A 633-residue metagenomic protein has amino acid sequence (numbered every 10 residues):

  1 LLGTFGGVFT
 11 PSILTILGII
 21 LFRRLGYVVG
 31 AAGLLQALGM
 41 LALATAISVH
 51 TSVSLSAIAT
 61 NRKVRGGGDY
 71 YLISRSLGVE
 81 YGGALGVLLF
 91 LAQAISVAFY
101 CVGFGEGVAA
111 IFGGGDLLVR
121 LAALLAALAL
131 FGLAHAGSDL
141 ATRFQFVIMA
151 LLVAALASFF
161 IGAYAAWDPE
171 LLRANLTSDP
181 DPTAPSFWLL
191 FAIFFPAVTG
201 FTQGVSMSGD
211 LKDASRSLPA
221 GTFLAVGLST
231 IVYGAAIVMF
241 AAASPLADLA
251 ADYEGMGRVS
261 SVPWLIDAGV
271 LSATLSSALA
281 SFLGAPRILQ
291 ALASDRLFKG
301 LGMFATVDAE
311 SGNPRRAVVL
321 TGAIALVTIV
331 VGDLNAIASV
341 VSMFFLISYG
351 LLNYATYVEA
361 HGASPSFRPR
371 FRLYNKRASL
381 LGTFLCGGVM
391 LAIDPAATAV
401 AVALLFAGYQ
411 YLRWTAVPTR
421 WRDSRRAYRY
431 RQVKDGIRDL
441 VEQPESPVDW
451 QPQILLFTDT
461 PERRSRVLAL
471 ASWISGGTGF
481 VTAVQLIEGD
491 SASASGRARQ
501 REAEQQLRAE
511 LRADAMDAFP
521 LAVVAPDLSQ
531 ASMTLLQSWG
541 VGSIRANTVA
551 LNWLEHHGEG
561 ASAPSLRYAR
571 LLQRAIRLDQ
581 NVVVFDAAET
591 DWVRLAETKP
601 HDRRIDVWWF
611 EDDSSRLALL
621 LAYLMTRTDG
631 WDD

Functional and structural regions predicted by a protein language model:
L1-L2, E359, A363-D633: Membrane-embedded alpha-helical bundles that form conduits across membranes
L1-S56, T60-G68, S74-S76, A174-N175 (+4 more regions): Membrane-interface "cap" regions at the ends of multi-pass membrane proteins
G7-I16, A44, L85, I111-S138 (+3 more regions): Transmembrane alpha-helical segments of multi-pass small-molecule transport proteins
Q36, L118-P169, P182, G221-V226 (+2 more regions): Membrane-interface loop-to-helix entry segments
A37-L38, V147-D267: Helix-loop-helix junctions that connect adjacent transmembrane segments in multi-pass membrane transporters
V49-A127, G132-H135, L271, L275-I288 (+1 more regions): Hydrophobic transmembrane alpha-helices that form the core helical bundles of multi-pass secondary transporters
Y71-L72, G78, A110-G114, G221-F282 (+1 more regions): TM-loop-TM module centered on a large, flexible mid-protein loop between adjacent transmembrane helices in multi-pass
I111, A150-S178, I237-P245, Y349-F367 (+1 more regions): Hydrophobic alpha-helical segments and their helix-loop junctions in multi-pass secondary transporters
